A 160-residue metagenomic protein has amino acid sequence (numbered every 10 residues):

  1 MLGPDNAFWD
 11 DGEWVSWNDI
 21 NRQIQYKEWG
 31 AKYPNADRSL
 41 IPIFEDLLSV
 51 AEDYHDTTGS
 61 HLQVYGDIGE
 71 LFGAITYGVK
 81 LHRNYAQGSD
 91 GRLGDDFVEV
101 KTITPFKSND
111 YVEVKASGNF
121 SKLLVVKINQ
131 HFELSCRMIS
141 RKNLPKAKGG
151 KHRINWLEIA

Functional and structural regions predicted by a protein language model:
M1-A160: Nucleic-acid endonuclease domains
